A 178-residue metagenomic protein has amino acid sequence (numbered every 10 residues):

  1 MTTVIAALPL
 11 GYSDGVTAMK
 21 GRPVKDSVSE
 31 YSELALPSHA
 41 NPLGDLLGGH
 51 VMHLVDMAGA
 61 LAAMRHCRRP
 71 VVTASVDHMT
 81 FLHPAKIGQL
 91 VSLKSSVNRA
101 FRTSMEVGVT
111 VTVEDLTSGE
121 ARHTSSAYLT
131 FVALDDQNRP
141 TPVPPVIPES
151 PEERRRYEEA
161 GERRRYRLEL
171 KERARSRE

Functional and structural regions predicted by a protein language model:
M1-L8: Extreme N-terminal basic, low-complexity initiation segments that serve as generic localization/processing leaders
L10-D14, A18-G21, K25, S29-Y31 (+2 more regions): HotDog/MaoC-like acyl-thioester-processing domains
K25-D26, L46, M57-K94, N98-R99 (+2 more regions): Hydrophobic beta-strand-centered segment that forms part of the acyl-chain substrate-binding groove
E33-A35, H66: Short, small-residue-rich loop/turn micro-motifs
A35-L36, F81, F131: Hydrophobic residues in beta-strands and at strand termini
P37-L54: A conserved, well-ordered hydrophobic junction motif at loop->secondary-structure transitions
V55-D56, E178: Well-ordered, non-transmembrane segments within structured domains
